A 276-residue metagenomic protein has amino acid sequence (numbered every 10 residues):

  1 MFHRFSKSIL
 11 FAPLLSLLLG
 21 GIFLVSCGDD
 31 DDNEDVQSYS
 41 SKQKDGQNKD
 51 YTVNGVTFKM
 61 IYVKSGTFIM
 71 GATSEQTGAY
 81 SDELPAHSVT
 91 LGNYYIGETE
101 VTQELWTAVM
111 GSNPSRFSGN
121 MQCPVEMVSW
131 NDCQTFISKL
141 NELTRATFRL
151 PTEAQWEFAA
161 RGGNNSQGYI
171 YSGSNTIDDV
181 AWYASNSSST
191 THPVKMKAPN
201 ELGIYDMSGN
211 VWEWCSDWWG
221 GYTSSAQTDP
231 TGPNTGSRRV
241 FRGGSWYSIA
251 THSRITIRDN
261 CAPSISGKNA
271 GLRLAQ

Functional and structural regions predicted by a protein language model:
M1-V25: Sec-dependent bacterial lipoprotein signal peptides
G20-Y51: Bacterial Sec-dependent N-terminal signal peptides
Y51, Y205-S208: Hydrophobic alpha-helical segments, especially N-terminal targeting/anchoring helices
G55-T57, A79-N164, S185-Y205, Q276: Short aromatic-cysteine micro-motif
T57-I69: Mature N-terminal segment immediately following signal peptide/propeptide cleavage in secreted/periplasmic
Q76-V89, N164-N165, S187-T190, V211-Q276: Surface-exposed recognition segments
R116-Q122, Y171-G173, S224: Feature responds to low-complexity, polar/acidic, surface-exposed segments characteristic of secreted/exported proteins
V180: Alpha-helical phosphate/pyrophosphate-handling elements in metalloenzyme active cores
